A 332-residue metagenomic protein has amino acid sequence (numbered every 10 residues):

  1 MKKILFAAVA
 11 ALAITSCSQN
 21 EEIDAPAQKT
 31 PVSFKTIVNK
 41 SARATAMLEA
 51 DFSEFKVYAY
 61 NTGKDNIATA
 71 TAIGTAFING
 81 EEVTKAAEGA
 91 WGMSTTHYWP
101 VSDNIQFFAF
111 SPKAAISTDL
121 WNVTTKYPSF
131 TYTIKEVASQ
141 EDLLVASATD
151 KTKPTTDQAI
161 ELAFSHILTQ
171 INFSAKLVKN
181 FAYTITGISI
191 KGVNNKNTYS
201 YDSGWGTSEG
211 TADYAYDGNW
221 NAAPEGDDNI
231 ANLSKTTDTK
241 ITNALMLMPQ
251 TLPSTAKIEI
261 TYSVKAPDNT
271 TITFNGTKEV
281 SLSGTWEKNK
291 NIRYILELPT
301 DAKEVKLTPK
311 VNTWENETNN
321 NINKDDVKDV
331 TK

Functional and structural regions predicted by a protein language model:
K2-K332: Sec-type signal peptide cleavage vicinity
